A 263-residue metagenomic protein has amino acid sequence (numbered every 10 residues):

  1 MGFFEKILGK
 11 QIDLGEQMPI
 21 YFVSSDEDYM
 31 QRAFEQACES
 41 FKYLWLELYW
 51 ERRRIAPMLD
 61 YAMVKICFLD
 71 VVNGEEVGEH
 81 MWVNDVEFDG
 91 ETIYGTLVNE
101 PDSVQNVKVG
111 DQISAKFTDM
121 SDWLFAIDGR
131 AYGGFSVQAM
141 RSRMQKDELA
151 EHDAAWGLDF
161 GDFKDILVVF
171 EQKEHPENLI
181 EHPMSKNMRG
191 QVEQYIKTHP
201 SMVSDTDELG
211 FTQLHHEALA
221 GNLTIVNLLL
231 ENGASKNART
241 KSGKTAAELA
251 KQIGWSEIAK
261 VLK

Functional and structural regions predicted by a protein language model:
I180, L214, A246-A247: Conserved hydrophobic residue in the first alpha-helix
Q191, T224-I225, E257-I258: Conserved ankyrin/ankyrin-like repeat signature
M202-V203, K236: Ankyrin-repeat inter-repeat connecting loop/turn
T206-D207, T240: Ankyrin repeat boundary/linker residues
